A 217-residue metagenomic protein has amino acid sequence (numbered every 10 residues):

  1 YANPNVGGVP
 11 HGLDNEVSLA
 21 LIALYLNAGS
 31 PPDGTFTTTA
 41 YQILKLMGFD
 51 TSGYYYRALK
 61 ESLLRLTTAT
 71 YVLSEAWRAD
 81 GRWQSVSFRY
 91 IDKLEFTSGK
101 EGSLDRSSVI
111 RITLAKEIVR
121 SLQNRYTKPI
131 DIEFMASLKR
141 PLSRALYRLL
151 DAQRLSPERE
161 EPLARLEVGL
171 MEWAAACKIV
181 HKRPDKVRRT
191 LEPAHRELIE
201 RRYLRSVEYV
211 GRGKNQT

Functional and structural regions predicted by a protein language model:
Y1-T217: Charged, alpha-helix-forming regions
